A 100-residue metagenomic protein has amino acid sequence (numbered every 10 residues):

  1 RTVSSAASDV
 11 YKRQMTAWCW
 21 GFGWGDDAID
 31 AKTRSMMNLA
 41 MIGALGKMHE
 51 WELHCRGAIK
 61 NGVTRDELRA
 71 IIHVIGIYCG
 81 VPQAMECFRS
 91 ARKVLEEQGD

Functional and structural regions predicted by a protein language model:
R1-A7, Y11: Single conserved hydrophobic/aromatic residue that forms the stacking wall/gate of nucleotide- or nucleobase-binding
S5, T16-A28, M41: Active-site flanking loop/helix segments enriched in acidic
R13-T16, R56, D66, D100: Long, C-terminal-biased catalytic regions of enzyme "large/alpha" subunits
G21, G43, N61, V74-V81: A short structural micro-motif
D27-R34, D66-R69: Short, low-complexity cationic-aromatic patches
R34-M48: Amphipathic, charged-and-aliphatic alpha-helical interface segments that function as noncatalytic docking
K47-R69: Mid-chain, well-packed structural core segment of small domains
I71, I75-D100: C-terminal binding/interaction regions
